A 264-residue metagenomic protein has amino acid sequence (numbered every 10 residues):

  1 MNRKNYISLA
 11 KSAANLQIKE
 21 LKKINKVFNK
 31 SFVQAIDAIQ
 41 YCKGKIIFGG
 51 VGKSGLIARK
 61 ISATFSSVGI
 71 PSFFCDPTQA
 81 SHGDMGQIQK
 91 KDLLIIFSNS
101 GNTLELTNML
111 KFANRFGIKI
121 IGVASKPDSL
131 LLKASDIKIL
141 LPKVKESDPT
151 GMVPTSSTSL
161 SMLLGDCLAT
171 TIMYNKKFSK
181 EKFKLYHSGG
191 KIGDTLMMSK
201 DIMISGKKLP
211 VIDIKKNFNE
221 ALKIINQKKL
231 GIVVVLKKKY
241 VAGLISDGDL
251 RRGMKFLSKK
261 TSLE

Functional and structural regions predicted by a protein language model:
M1-S12, V51-R59: Short, compositionally biased "basic patch" segments
N5-Y41: An N-terminal, well-structured beta->alpha segment
Q17, G50, I95, L168 (+3 more regions): Terminal peptide-recognition signature
Y41-L163, C167-M173: Glycine-rich phosphate-binding loops that contact phosphosugars or nucleotide phosphates
P154-I202: YjeF_N-associated NAD(P)HX repair module
E181-K207, A242, S246-E264: Tandem CBS (Bateman) regulatory domains
V211-K229, M254: The conserved cystathionine-beta-synthase
L236, V241-A242: Short hydrophobic beta-strand segments in globular cytosolic domains
